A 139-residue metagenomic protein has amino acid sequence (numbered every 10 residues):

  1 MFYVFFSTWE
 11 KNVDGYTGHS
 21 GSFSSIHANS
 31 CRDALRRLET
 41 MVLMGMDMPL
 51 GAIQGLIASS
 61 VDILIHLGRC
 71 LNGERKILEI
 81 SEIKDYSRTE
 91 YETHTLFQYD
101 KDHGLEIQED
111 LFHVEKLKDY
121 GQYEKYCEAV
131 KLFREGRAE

Functional and structural regions predicted by a protein language model:
M1-R88: Conserved P-loop NTPase nucleotide-binding/switch module
G73-E139: NTP-binding/hydrolysis catalytic cores, primarily Walker-type P-loop NTPases
